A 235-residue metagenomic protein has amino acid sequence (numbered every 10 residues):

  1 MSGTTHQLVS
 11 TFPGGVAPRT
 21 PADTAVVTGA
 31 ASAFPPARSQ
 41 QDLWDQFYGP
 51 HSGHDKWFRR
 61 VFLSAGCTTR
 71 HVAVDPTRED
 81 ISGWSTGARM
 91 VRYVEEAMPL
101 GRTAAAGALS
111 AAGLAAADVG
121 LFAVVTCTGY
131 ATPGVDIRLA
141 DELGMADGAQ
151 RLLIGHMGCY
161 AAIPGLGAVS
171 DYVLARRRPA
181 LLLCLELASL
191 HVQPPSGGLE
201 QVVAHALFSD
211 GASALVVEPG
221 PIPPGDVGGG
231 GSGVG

Functional and structural regions predicted by a protein language model:
S2-E95, P194-G235: Condensing-enzyme catalytic core mediating Claisen C-C bond formation in acyl metabolism
S2-T5, A131-R138, L182-A204: Active-site-adjacent elements of ketosynthase-type condensing enzymes
P21-A25, A116-G120, D147-Q150, A175-A180 (+3 more regions): Short coil/turn connectors at secondary-structure junctions
T28-A31, V125, G155, P179-E186 (+2 more regions): Short beta-strand segments
T68-V72, I81, T126-R178, L190: Conserved catalytic cysteine-centered active-site region of acyl-thioester-dependent Claisen-condensing enzymes
S85-A111: Long amphipathic N-terminal alpha/beta scaffold segment
A104-V119, P224-D226: Phosphate/pyrophosphate-binding loops at sites that engage ATP/ADP/AMP, CoA/4′-phosphopantetheine, polyphosphate
G120-T126: Short glycine-rich or small-residue beta-strand-to-loop segments that form or flank ligand, phosphate, metal/Fe-S
